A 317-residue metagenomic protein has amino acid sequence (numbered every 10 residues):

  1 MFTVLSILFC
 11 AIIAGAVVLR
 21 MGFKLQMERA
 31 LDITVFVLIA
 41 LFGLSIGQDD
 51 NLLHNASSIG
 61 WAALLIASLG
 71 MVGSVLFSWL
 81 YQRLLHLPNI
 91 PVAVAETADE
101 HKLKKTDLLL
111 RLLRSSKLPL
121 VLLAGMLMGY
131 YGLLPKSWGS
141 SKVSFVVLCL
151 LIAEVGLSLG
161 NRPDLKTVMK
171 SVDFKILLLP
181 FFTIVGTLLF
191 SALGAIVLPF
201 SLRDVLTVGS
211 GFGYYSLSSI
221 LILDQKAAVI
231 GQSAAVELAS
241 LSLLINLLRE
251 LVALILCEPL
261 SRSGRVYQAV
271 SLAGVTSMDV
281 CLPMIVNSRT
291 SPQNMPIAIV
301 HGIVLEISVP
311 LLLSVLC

Functional and structural regions predicted by a protein language model:
M1-I12, D32-I33, V37, A62-G73 (+5 more regions): Structural signature of hydrophobic alpha-helical transmembrane segments
V4-I12, L52-F77, L118, P163-A192 (+2 more regions): Entry/N-cap segments of selected transmembrane alpha helices and their immediately preceding amphipathic helices
I7-V17, L38-S45, L69-W79, L118-Y131 (+3 more regions): Hydrophobic core segments of alpha-helical transmembrane domains in multi-pass membrane transport and ion-translocation
C10-A11, G15, A62-T97, L177-A228 (+1 more regions): Transmembrane alpha-helices that form the ion-translocation and gating core of multi-pass ion transport proteins
C10-A16, L31-A56, A124-Y130, S144-M169 (+3 more regions): Hydrophobic transmembrane alpha-helices of secondary-active transporters and Na+-translocating membrane complexes
R20-L31, Q48-L64, L85-P91, R111-L112 (+5 more regions): Interfacial helix-loop-helix linkers and transmembrane-helix boundary segments in multi-pass membrane proteins
F23-L25, Q82-L120, D279: Intrinsically disordered, low-complexity non-transmembrane regions of multi-pass membrane transporters
G43, Q48, V94-T97, D204-V252 (+1 more regions): Alpha-helical membrane segments and immediately flanking helix-loop junctions that form or couple to the substrate/ion
